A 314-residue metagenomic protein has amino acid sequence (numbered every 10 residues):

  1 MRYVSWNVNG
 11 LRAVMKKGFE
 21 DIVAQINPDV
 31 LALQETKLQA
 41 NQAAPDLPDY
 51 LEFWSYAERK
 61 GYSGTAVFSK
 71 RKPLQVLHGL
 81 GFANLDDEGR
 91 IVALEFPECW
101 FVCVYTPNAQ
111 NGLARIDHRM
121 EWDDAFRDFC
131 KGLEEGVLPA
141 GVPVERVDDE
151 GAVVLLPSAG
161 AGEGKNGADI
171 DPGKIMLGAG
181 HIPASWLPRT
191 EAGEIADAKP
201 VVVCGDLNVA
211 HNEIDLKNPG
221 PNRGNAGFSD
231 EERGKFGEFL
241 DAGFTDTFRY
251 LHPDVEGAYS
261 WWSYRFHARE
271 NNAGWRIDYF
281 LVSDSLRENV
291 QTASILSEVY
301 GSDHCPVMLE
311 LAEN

Functional and structural regions predicted by a protein language model:
M1-K16, I22, I26, Q39-K60: Internal alpha/beta domain cores that form substrate/cofactor-binding pockets in large enzymes and binding proteins
M1-N9, E98-Q110, C204: Active-site-proximal beta-strand elements of phosphoester/diester hydrolases
N7, V23-N41, F101, A140 (+5 more regions): Active-site beta-strand/loop signature of hydrolases that rely on acidic residues for catalysis
A24, L51, A125, K131-V147 (+5 more regions): Metal-dependent phosphoesterases centered on the DNase I-like endonuclease/exonuclease/phosphatase
K37, Q42-H118: Structured beta-strand-rich core segments of catalytic domains in phosphoester-bond hydrolases
K60-Q75, A258, F266-E288: Conserved beta strand-loop-helix elements of the APE1-like EEP
K70, L94-P97, S283-D284, L309-N314: Active-site beta-strand termini and strand-to-loop segments that position acidic
S294-N314: Surface polyanion/phosphate-binding segment centered on an Asp-His-Pro turn
